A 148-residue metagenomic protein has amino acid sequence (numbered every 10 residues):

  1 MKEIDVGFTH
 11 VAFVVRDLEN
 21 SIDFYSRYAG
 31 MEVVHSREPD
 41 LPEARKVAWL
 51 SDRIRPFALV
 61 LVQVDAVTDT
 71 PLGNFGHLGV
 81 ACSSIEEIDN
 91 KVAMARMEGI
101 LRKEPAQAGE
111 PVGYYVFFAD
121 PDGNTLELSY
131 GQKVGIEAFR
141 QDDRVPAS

Functional and structural regions predicted by a protein language model:
M1, V62-T68: Short beta-strand/turn micro-motifs at beta-sheet edges
M1-I4, V92-S148: Vicinal oxygen chelate
F8-R16, A48-R53, T68-M94, Y114-A119: Vicinal oxygen chelate
A12-P56: Core segments of cupin and vicinal oxygen chelate
P39-P42, T68, Q107-P111: A short beta-turn/loop motif at secondary-structure boundaries
R55-Q63: Conserved segment of winged-helix/HTH DNA-binding domains
